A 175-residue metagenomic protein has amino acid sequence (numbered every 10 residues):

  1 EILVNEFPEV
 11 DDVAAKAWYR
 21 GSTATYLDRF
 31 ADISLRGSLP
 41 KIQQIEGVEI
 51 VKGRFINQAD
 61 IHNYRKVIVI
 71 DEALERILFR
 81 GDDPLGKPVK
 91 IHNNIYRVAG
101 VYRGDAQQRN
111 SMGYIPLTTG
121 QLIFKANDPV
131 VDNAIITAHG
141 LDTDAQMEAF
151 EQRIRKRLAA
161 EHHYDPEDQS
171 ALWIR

Functional and structural regions predicted by a protein language model:
E1, P8, E49, E167-Q169: Membrane-proximal juxtamembrane linkers immediately C-terminal to transmembrane helices
E1-S34, K41, R76-I77, L122 (+1 more regions): Hydrophobic, regular-secondary-structure patches
V10-V13, L158, E167: Predominantly long cytosolic amphipathic alpha-helical stalk/bundle segments
T23, G86-K90, W173: Residue-level detector of beta-strand face positions
A31-I33, Y96, S170-L172: Change "...and in nucleic-acid phosphodiester-cleaving endonucleases..." to "...and in nucleic-acid processing enzymes
R36, P40-I56, D60, Y64-D165: Mid-to-C-terminal secondary-structure elements that act as membrane-proximal/extracytoplasmic interface segments
D165-R175: Peri-transmembrane interface segments
